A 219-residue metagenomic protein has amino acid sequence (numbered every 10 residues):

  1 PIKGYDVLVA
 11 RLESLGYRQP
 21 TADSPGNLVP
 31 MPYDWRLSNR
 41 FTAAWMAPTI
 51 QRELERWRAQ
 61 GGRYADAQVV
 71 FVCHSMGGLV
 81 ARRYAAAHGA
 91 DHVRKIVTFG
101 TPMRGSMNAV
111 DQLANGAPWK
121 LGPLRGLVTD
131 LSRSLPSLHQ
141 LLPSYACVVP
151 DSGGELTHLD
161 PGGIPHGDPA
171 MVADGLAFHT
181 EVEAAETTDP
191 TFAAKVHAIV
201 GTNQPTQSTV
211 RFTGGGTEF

Functional and structural regions predicted by a protein language model:
P1-L135, H139-P143, V149-L159, G201 (+2 more regions): N-terminal non-catalytic accessory region
P165-F219: C-terminal subdomain of alpha/beta-hydrolase-fold enzymes, centered on the catalytic histidine and its supporting
